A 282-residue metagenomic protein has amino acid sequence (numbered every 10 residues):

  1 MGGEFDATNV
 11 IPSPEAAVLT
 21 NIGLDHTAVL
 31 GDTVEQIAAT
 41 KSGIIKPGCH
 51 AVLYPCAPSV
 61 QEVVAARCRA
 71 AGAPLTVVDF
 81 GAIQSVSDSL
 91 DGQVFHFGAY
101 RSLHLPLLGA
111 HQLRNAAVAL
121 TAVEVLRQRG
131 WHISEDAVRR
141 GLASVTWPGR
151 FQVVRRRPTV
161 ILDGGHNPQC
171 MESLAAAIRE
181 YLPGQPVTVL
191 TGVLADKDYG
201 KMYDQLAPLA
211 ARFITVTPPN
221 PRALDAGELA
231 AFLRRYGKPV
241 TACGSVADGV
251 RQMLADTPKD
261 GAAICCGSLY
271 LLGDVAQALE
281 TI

Functional and structural regions predicted by a protein language model:
E4-D6, S59-Q61, Q84, L271-G273: Short, active-site-adjacent cap segments at secondary-structure transitions
F5-V18, I22-G23, T27, Q36 (+1 more regions): Nucleotide phosphate-binding/pyrophosphate-handling subdomain across enzymes that bind or process nucleotide phosphates
P14-A99, A116, L120-R139: Acidic, Mg2+-coordinating active-site environments of NTP-dependent enzymes
G43-A51, Y181-V187, L209-I214, P258-K259: Short, surface-exposed connector motifs at secondary-structure boundaries
Y54-T76, L90-V94, T159-I161, P168 (+1 more regions): C-terminal helical cap/extension that packs against the catalytic core of soluble nucleotide-cofactor enzymes
L126-R127, I178, L182, L233 (+2 more regions): Active-site catalytic pocket residues across diverse enzymes, especially alpha/beta-hydrolases
S268: Active-site-proximal loop/hinge segments that shape catalytic or ion-binding/gating pockets
